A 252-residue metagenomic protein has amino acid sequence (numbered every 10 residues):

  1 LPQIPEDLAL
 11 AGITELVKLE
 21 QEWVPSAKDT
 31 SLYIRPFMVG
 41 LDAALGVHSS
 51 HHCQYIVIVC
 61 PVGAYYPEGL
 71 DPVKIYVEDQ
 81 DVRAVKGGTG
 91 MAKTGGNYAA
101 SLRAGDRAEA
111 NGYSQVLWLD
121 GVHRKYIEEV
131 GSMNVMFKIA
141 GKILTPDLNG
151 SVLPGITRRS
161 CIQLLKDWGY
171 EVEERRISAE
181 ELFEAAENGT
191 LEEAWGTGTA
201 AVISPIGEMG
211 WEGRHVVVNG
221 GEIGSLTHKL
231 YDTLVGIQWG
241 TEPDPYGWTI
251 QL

Functional and structural regions predicted by a protein language model:
P2-Q3, L8, G12, L16 (+2 more regions): Helix-start/capping segments and mature chain N-termini
Q21-P25, H48: Active-site loop segments of alpha/beta catalytic cores
V24-V39: Extended, Lys/Arg-enriched charged tracts that mediate electrostatic binding to polyanionic substrates
